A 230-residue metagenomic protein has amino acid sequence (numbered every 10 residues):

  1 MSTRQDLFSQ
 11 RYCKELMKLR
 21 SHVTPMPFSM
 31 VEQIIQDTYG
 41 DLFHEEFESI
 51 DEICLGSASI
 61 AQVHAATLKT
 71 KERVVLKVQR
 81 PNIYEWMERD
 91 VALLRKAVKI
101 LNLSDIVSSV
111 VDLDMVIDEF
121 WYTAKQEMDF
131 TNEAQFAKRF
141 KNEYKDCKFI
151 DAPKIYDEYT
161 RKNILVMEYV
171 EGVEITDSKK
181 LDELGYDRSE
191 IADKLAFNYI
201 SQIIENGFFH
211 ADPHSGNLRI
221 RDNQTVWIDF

Functional and structural regions predicted by a protein language model:
M1-Q202, G207, R219-F230: Broad phosphate/nucleotide-binding scaffolds in NTP-utilizing and phosphate-metabolizing enzymes
G207, D212-H214: Conserved catalytic-loop position in the HRD/HxD motif
